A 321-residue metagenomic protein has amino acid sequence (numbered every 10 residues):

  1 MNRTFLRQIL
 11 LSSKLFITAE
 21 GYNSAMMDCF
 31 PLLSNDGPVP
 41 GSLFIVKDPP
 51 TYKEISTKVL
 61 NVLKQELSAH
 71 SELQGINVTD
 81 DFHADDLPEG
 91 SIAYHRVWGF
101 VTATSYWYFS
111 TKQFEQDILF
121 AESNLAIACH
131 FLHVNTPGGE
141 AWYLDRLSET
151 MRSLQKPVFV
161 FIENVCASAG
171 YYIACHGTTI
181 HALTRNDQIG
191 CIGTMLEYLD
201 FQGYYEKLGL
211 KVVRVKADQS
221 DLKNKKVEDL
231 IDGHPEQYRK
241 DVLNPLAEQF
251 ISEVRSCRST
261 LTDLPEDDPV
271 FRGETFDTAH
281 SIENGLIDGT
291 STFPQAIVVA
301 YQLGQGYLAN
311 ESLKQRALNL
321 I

Functional and structural regions predicted by a protein language model:
M1-N186, I192-I321: N-terminal organellar transit peptides
